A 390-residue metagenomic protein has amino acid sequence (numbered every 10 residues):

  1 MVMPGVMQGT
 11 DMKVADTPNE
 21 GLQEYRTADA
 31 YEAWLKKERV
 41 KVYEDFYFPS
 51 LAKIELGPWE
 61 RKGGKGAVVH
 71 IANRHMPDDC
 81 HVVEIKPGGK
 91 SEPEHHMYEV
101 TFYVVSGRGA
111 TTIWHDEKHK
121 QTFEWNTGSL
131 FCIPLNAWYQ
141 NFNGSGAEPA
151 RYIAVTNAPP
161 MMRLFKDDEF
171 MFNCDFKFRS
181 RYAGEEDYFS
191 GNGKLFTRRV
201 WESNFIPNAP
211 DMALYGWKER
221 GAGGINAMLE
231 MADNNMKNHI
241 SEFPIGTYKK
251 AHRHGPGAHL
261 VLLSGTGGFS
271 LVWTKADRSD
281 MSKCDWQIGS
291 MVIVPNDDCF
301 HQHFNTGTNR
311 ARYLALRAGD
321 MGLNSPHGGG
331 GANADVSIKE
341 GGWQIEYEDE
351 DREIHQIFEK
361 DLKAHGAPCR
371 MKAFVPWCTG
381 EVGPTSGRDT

Functional and structural regions predicted by a protein language model:
V2-M76, D167-H239, D349-T390: A short, N-terminal "cap"/entry segment at the start of jelly-roll beta-barrel domains of the cupin/DSBH fold
R61-V68, D79-H96, H239-G255, K275-A276 (+1 more regions): Conserved short histidine dyad/triad with adjacent acidic residue
V69-H75, G88-V100, L130-F131, A137-W138 (+5 more regions): Short, low-complexity cationic-aromatic patches
I85-P87, V105, F123-S145, V155-A158 (+2 more regions): Conserved metal-binding segment of the jelly-roll/cupin
K90, H95-T127, A137, R253 (+2 more regions): A short beta-strand-loop-beta hairpin characteristic of the jelly-roll/cupin
Q140, A150-F178, Q302-D361: A contiguous, mid-protein "functional segment" used to position or interact with cofactors/ions or partner subunits
N226-A227, K237-I240, G246-Y248, A258-L260 (+1 more regions): Eukaryotic modular interaction domains in large regulatory/scaffold proteins
F269-F300, T308-N309, G331-E348: Glycine-enriched catalytic-core subsegment of oxygenase/oxidase enzymes
